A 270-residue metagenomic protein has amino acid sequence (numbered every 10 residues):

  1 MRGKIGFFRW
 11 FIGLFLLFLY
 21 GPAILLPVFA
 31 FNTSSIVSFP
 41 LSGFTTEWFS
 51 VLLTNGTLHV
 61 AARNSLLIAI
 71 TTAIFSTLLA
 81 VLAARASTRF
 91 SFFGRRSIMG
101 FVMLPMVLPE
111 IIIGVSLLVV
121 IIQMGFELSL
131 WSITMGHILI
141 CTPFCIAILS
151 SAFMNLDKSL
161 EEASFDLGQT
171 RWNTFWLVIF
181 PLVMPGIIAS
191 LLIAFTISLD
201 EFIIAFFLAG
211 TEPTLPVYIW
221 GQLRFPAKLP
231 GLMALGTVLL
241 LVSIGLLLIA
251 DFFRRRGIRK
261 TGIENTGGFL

Functional and structural regions predicted by a protein language model:
M1-I5, I70-V102, V119, K158 (+1 more regions): Transmembrane-helix boundary motif in ABC transporter permease subunits
M1-N55, V60-R63, L67, R254-L270: N-terminal, non-cleaved signal-anchor transmembrane helix
M1-W10, G21, S150-E161, F165 (+2 more regions): C-terminal transmembrane helix and the adjacent membrane-cytosol boundary/short C-terminal tail of inner/organellar
R2-K4, S34, F49-T57, L199 (+2 more regions): Interhelical loop and adjacent transmembrane-helix boundary motif in polytopic membrane transport permeases
F11, L16-A23, G114, L139 (+3 more regions): Transmembrane alpha-helices
A23-S34, N64, I113-G125, I133 (+6 more regions): A structural signal for multi-pass alpha-helical bundles of membrane permease subunits that mediate small-molecule
V37, L41, T46, R95 (+3 more regions): Membrane-interfacial helix termini and adjacent extracytoplasmic/periplasmic loops of multi-pass transporters
H59, R63, L67-L79, A83 (+7 more regions): Hydrophobic alpha-helical transmembrane segments of multipass integral membrane proteins, especially permease/channel
